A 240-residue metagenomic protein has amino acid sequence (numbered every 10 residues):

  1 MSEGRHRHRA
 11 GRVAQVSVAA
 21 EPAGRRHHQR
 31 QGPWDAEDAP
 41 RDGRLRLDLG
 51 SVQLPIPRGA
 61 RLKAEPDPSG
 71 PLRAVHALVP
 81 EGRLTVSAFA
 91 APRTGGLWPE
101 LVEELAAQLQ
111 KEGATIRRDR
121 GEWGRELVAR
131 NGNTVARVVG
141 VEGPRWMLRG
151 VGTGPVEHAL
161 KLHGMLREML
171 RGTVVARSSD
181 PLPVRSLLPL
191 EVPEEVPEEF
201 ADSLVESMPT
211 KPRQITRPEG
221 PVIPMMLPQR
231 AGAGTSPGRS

Functional and structural regions predicted by a protein language model:
M1-R12: N-terminal acidic, proline/glycine-rich, low-complexity intrinsically disordered segments
E3-G4, A20-L49, Q53-R137, E142-L148 (+3 more regions): Conserved polar/disulfide-associated segments of primarily extracytoplasmic proteins
A60, G152, V156-E194, E198: Surface-exposed amphipathic alpha-helical segments
